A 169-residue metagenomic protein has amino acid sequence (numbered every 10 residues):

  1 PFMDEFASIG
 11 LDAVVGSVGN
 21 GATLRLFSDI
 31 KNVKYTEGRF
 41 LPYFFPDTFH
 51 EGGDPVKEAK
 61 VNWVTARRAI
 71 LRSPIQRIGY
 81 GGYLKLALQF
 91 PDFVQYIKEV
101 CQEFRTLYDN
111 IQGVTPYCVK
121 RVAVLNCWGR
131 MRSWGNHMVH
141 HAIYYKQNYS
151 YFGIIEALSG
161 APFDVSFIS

Functional and structural regions predicted by a protein language model:
P1-S169: Glycan-processing catalytic domains of CAZymes
